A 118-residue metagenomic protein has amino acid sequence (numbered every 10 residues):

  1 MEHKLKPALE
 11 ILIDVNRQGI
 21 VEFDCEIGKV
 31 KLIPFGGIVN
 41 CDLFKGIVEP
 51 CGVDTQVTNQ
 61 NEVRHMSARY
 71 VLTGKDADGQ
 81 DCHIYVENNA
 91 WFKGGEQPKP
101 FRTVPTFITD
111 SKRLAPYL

Functional and structural regions predicted by a protein language model:
M1-L118: Beta-strand-enriched cores of mature, soluble protein domains
